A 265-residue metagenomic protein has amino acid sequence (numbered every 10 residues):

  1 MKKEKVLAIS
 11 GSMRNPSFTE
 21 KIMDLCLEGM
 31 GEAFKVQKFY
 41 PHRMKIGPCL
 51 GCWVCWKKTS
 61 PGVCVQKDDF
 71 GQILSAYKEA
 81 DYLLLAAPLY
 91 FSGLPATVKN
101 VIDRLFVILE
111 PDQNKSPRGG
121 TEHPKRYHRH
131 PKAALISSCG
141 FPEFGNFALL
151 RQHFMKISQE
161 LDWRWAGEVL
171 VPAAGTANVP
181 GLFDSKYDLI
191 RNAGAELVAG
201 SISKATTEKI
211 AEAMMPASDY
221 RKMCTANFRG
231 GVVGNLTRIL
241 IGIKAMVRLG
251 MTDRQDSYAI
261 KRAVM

Functional and structural regions predicted by a protein language model:
M1-Q113, Q159, D188-M265: N-terminal beta1-alpha1-beta2 submodule of the flavodoxin-like/Rossmannoid cofactor-binding fold
S10, S137-G140, P172-A173: Short, histidine-centered active-site or binding-site loop motifs used for metal coordination, general acid-base
T97, D112-L161: Short, glycine-/small-residue-rich phosphate/pyrophosphate-handling segment
G167-L170: Beta-strand-loop-alpha "switch" segments that mediate conformational coupling across diverse proteins
G175-N178: A short acidic, helix-capping loop that chelates divalent metal ions and anchors anionic groups
L182-D184: Post-His helix in hydrolase/transferase enzymes
